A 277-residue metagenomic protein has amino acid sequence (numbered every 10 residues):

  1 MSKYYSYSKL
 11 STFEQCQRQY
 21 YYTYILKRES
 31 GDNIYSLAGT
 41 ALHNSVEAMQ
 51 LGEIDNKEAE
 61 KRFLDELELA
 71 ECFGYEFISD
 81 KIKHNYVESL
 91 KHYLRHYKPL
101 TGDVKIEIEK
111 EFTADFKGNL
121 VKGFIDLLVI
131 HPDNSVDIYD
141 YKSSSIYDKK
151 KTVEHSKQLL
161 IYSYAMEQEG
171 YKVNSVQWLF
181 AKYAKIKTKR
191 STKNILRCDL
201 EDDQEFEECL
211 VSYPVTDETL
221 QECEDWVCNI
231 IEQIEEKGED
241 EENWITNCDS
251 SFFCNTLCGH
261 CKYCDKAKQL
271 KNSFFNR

Functional and structural regions predicted by a protein language model:
M1-R277: RecB-family 4Fe-4S metal-dependent nuclease core
